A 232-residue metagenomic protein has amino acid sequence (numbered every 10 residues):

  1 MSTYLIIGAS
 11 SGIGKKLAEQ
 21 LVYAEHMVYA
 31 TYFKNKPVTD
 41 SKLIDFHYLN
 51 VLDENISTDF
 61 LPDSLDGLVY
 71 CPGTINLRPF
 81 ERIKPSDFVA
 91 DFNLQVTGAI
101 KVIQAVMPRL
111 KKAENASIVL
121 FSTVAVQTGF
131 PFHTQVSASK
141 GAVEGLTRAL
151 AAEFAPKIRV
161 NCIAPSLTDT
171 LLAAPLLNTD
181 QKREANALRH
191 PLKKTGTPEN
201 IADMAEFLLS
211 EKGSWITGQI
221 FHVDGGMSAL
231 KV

Functional and structural regions predicted by a protein language model:
S10, A18: N-terminal Rossmann NAD(P)H-binding glycine-rich loop of SDR-like oxidoreductase domains
P79-F80, D87-F92, R183-N186: Substrate-binding pocket helix/loop in short-chain dehydrogenase/reductase
I103, S139, T147: Active-site helix of classical SDR
P108, A151-P156: Alpha-helical segment proximal to the catalytic Tyr-Lys
T123: Residue(s) in the substrate-gating loop at a strand-loop-helix junction that position the organic substrate next
A155-R159, I216-G218: Short, small/polar-rich loop/turn modules that mediate ligand/substrate recognition or access, typified
E206, T217-V232: Short C-terminal tail/terminal secondary-structure segment of NAD(P)H-dependent dehydrogenase/reductase domains
